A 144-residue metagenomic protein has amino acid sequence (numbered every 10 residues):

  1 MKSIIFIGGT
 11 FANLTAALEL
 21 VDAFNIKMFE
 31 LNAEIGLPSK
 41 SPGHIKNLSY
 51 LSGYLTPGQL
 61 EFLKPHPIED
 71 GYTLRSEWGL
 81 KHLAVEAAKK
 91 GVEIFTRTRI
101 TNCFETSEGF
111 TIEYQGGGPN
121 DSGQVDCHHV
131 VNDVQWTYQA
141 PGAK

Functional and structural regions predicted by a protein language model:
M1-A12: Beta1/beta-strand and adjacent pyrophosphate-binding region of the FAD-binding site in flavoprotein oxidoreductases
M1-S3, E34, G117: Short, Lys/Arg-enriched, disordered terminal segments
I4, F24-K27, V130: Hydrophobic anchor at the start of a short beta-strand that flanks the dinucleotide cofactor-binding loop
A12, E34, W136-T137: Short, solvent-exposed loop/turn segments at secondary-structure junctions
T15-P67, E77-W78: N-terminal FAD cofactor-binding segment of flavoenzymes
L18-V21, A84, A88: Class I S-adenosyl-L-methionine
H66-E86: Short beta-strand to alpha-helix junction loop
K89-K144: Predominantly flavin-linked oxidoreductase catalytic cores and closely associated redox partners
